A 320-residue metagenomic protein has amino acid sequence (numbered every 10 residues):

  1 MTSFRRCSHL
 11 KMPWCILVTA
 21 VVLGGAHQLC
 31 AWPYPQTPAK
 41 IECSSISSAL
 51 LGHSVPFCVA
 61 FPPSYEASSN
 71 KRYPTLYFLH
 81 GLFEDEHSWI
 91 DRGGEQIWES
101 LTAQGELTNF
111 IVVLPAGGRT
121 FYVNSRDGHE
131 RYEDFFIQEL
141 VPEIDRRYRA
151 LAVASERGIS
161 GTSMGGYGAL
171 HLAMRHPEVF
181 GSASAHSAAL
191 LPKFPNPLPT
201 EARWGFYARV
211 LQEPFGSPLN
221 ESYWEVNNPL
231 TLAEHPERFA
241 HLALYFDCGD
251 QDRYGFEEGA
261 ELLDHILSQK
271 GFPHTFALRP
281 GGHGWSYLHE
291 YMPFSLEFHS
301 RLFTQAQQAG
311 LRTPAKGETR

Functional and structural regions predicted by a protein language model:
M1-H9: N-terminal secretory signal peptides that target proteins for export/translocation
F4, V18-V21, V113: Serine/threonine-rich, low-complexity intrinsically disordered segments
R6, G24-G25, Y77: Intrinsic low-complexity/disordered segments
P13-G25: Bacterial N-terminal signal peptides
L29-R320: Non-catalytic cap/lid and distal C-terminal segments of serine-dependent acyl enzymes
